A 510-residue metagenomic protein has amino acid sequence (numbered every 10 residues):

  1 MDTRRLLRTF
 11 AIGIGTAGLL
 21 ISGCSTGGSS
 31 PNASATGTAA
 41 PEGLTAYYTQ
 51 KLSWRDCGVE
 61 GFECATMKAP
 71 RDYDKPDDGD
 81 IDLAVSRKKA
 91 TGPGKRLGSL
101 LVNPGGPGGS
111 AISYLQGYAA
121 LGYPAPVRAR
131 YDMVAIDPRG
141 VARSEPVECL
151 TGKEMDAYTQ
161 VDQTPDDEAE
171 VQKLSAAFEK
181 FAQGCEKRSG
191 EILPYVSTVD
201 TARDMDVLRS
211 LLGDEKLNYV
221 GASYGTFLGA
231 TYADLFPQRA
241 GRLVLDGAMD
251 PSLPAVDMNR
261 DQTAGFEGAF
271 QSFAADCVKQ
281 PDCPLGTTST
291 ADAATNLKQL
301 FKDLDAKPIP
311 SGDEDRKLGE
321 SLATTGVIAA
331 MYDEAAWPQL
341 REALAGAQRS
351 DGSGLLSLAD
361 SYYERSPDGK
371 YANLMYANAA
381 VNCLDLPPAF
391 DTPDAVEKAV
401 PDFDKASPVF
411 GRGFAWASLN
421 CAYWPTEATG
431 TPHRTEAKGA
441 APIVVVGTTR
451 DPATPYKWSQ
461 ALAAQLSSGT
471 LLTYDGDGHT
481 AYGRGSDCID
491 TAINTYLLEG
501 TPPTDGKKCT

Functional and structural regions predicted by a protein language model:
D2-I14: Bacterial N-terminal signal peptides that target proteins for export
L20-G23: C-terminal motif of bacterial Sec signal peptides marking the signal peptidase cleavage site
S25-G28: Bacterial signal peptide processing site
A33-L322, A380, L384-T510: Gly/Pro-rich cap/lid or specificity-loop segments adjacent to the active site
M249-E267, A343-A345, G352-P367: Flexible "cap/lid" loop of the alpha/beta hydrolase fold
I309-T324, Y332-A336, D368-Y376: Structural motif
S353-L386, F390-D391, V396: Long, low-complexity segments enriched in small/aliphatic residues
